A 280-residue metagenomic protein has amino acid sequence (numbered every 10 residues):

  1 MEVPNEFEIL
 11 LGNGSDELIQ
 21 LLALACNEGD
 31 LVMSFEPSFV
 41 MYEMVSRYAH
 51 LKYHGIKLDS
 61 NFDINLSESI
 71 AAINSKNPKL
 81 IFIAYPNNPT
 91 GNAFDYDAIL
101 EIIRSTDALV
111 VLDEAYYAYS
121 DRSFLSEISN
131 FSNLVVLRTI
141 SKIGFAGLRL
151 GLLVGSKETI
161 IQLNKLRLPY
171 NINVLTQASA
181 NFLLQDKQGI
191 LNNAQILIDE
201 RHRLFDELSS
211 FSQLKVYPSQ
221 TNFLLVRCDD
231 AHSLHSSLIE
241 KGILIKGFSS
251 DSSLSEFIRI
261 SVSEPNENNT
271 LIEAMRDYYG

Functional and structural regions predicted by a protein language model:
M1-L31: Phosphate-binding glycine-rich loop
N5-I9, D30-L31, E114, S132-N133 (+1 more regions): Short acidic capping loops at alpha-helix termini that bridge into adjacent secondary structure
E6, Y217-F223, S253-S255: Short Gly/Ser/Thr- and Asp/Glu-enriched loop/turn motifs at secondary-structure junctions
L24-I83: PLP-dependent aminotransferase-like
S60-E114: Active-site phosphate-binding strand-loop segment of PLP-dependent enzymes
N133-S210, K215-V216: PLP-dependent aminotransferase class I/II
I198, L208-K241: Conserved PLP-binding catalytic core of the aspartate aminotransferase-like
E240-K241, S250-G280: PLP-dependent enzyme catalytic core of the Aspartate aminotransferase-like
